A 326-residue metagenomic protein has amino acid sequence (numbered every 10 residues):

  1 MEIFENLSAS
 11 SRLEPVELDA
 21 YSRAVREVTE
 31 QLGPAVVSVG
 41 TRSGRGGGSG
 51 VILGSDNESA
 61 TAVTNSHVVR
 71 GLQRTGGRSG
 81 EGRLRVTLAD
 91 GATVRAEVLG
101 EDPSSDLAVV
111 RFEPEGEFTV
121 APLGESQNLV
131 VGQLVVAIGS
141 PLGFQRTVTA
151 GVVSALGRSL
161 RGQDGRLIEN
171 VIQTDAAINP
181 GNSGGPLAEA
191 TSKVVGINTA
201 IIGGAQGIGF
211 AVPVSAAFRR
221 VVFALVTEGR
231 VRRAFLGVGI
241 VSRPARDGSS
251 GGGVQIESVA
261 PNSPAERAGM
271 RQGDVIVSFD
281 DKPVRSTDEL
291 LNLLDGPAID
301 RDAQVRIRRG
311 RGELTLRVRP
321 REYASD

Functional and structural regions predicted by a protein language model:
E2-S249, S258-P261, D295, R311 (+1 more regions): Serine-dependent protease modules
E97, F223-R230, Q255, A268-R271 (+2 more regions): PDZ-domain C-terminal substructure recognizer with occasional recognition of PDZ-binding tails
